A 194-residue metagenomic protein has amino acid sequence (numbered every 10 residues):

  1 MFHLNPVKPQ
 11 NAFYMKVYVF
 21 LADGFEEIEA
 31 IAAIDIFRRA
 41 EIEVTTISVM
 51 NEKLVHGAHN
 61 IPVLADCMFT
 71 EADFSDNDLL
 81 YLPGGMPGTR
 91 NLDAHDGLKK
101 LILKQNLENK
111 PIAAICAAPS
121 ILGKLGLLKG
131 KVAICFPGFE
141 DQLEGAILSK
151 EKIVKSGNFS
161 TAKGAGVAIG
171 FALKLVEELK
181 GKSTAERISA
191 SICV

Functional and structural regions predicted by a protein language model:
H3-L4: Short hydrophobic targeting helices and cationic amphipathic motifs that mediate membrane/organellar targeting
K16-V19, F25, A40-S48, D66-M68 (+1 more regions): Active-site-adjacent pocket-lining segments in enzyme domains
F25-E29, L54: Short N-terminal binding/cap micro-motifs at the start of the first secondary-structure element
I47-C67: N-terminal beta-loop-helix "entrance" segment that forms/cooperates in small-molecule cofactor or anionic ligand
